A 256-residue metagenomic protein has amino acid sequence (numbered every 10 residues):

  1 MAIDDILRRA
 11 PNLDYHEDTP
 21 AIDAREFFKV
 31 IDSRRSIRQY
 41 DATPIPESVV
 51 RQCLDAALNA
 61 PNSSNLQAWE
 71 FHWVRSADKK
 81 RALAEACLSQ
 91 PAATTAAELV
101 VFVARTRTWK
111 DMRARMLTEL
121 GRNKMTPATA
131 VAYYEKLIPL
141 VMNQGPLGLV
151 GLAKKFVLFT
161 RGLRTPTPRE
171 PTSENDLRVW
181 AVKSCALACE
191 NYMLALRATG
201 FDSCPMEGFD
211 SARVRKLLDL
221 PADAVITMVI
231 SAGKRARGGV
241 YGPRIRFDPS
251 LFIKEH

Functional and structural regions predicted by a protein language model:
M1-H256: Acidic, surface-exposed loops and disordered segments
